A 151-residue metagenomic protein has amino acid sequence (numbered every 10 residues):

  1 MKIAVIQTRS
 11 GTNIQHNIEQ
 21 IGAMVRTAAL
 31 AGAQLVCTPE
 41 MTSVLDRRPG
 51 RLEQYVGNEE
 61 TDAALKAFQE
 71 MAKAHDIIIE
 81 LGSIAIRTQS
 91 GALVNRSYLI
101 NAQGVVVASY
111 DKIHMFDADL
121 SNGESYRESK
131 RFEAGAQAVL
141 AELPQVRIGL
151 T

Functional and structural regions predicted by a protein language model:
M1-A4: Extreme N-terminal starter segment of soluble prokaryotic enzymes
Q7-T12: Short polar catalytic/cofactor-binding loops
I14, A23-Q103, S109-D111, D117-A118: Cys-nucleophile CN-hydrolase/nitrilase-fold catalytic domain and related Cys-dependent amidase chemistry that acts on
T88-T151: Active-site catalytic loop in hydrolytic enzyme cores
